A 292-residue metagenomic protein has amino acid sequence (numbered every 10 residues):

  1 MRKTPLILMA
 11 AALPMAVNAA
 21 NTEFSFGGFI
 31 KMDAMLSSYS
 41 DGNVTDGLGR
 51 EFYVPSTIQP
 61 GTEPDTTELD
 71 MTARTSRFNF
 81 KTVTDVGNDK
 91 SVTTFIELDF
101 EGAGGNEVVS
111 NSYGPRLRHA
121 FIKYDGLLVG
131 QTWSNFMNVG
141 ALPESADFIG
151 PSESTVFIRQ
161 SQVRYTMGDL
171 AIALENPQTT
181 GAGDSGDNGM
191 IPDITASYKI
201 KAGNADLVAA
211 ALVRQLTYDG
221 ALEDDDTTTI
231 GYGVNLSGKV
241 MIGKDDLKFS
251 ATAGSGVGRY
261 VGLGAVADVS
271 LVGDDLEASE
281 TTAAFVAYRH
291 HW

Functional and structural regions predicted by a protein language model:
M1-A20: Gram-negative bacterial Sec-dependent N-terminal signal peptides
I7-A11, I122, Y218: Intrinsically disordered and other compositionally biased segments
N21-L48, I58-T180, N188-T195, K199-G203 (+1 more regions): Outer membrane beta-barrel
D46-T57, V269-G273: Surface-exposed loop/turn segments flanking beta-strands in extracellular/periplasmic regions
A141-S145, A182-G183, D219-L222, V261: Short acidic, glycine/proline-rich loop/turn micro-motifs
G183, D187, E277: Glycine- and other small-residue-rich loops at beta-strand/loop junctions that grip anionic moieties
A202-W292: Detector for outer-membrane/organellar transmembrane beta-barrel domains, recognizing the amphipathic beta-strand
